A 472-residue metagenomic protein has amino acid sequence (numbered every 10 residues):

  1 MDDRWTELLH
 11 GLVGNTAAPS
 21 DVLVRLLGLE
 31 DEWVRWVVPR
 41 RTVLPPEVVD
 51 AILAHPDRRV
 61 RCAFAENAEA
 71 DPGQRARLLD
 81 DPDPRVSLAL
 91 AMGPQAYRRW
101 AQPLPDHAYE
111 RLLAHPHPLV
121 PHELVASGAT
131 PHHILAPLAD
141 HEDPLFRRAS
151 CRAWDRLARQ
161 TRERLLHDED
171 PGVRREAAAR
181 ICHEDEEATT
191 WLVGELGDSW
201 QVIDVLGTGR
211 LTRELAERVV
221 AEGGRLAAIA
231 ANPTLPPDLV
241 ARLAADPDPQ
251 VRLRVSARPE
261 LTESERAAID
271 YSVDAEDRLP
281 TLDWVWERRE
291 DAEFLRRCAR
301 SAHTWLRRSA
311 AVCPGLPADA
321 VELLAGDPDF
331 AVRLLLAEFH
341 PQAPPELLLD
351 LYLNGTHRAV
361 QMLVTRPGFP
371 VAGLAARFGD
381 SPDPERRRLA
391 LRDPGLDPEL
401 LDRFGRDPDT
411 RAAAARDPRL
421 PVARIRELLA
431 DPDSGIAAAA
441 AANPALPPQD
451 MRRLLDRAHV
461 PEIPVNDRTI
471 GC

Functional and structural regions predicted by a protein language model:
M1-C472: Alpha-helical scaffold segments
